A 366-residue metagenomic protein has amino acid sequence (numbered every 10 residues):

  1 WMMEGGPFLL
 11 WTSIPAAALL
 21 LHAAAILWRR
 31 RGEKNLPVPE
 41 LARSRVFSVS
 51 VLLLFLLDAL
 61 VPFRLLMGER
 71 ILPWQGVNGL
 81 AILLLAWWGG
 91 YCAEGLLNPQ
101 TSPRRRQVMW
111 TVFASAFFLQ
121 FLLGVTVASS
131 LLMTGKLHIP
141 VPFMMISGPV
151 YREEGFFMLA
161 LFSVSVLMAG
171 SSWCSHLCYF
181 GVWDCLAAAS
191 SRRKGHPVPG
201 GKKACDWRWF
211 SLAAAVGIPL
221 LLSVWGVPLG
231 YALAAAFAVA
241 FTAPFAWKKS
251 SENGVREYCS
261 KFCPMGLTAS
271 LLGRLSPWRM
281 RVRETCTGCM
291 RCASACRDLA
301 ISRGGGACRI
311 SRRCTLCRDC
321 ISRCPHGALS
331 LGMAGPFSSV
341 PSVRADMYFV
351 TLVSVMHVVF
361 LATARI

Functional and structural regions predicted by a protein language model:
W1-S294, L299-G306, R312, I321-S322 (+1 more regions): Non-ligating segments of multi-cofactor redox enzymes
T315: Short alpha-helical catalytic segment bearing the HExxH-like zincin motif of zinc-dependent metalloproteases
